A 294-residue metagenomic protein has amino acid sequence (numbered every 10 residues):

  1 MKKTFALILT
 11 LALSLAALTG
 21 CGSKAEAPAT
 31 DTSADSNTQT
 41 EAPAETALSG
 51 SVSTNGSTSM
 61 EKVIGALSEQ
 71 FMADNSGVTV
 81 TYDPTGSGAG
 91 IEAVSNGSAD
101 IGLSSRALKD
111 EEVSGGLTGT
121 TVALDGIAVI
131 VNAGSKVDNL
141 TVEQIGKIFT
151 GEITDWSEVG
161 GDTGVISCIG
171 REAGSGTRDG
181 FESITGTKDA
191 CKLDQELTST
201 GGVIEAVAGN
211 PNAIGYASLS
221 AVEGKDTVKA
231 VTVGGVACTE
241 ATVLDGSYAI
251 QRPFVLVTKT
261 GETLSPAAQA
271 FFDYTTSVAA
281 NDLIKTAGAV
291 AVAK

Functional and structural regions predicted by a protein language model:
M1-L9: Positively charged n-region of N-terminal signal peptides that target proteins for export
T4, G22-K294: Exported/periplasmic ABC-transporter solute-binding proteins
A12: Active-site-adjacent loop/helix micro-motif of nuclease/hydrolase catalytic cores
L15-G20: C-terminal motif of bacterial Sec signal peptides marking the signal peptidase cleavage site
